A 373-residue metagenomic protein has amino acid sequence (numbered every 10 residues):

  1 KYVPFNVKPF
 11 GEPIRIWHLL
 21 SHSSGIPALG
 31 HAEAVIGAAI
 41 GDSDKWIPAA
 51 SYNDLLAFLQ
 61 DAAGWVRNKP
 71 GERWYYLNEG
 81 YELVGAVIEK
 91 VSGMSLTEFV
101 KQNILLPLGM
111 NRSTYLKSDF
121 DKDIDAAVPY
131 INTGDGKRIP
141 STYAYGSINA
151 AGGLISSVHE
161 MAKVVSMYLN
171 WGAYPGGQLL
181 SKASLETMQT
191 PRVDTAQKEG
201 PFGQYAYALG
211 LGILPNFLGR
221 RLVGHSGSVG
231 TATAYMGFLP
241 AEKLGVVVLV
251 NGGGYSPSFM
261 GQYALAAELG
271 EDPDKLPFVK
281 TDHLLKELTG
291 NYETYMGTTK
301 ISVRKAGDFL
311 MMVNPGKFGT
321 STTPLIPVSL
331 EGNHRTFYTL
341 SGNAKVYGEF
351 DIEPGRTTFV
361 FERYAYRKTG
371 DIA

Functional and structural regions predicted by a protein language model:
K1-N78, S92-M94, S118-Y143: Active-site-proximal loop and beta-strand segments within enzyme catalytic domains
P4-F10, I104-T114, Q189-D194: Short, mixed-charge aromatic SLiMs
V7, P27-H31, R112, Y130 (+3 more regions): Short amphipathic alpha-helical interaction/hinge segments
I14-W17, N111, E242-L244: Loop/turn elements at helix/coil->beta-strand transitions in domains of secreted/extracellular proteins
S23-P27, A62, P107, N111 (+2 more regions): A short secondary-structure junction motif
A28, W74, L83, I88 (+3 more regions): Short, flexible micro-motifs
G80-G85, A162: Well-ordered alpha-helical segments within folded domains of soluble proteins
E89, M94, E98-Q102, L106 (+1 more regions): Catalytic loop of the DD-peptidase/beta-lactamase superfamily, centered on the K-T-G motif and neighboring
